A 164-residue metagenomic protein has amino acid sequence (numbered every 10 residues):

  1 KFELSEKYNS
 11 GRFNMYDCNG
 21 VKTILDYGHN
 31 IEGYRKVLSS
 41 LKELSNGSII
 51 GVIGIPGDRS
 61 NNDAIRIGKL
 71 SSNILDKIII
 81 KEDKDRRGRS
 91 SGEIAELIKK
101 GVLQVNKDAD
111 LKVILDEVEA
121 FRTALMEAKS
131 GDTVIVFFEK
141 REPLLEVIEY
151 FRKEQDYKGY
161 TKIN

Functional and structural regions predicted by a protein language model:
K1-N164: ATP-dependent carboxylate-amine ligase
